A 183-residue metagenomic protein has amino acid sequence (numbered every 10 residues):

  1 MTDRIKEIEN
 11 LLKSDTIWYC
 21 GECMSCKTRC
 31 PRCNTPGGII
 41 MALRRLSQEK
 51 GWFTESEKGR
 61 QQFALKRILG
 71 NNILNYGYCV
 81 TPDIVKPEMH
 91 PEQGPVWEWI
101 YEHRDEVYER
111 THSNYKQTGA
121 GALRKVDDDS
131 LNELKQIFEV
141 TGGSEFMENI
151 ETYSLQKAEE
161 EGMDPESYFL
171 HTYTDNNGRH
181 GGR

Functional and structural regions predicted by a protein language model:
M1-T28, C33-W99, H103-R104, Y108 (+1 more regions): Ferredoxin-type iron-sulfur electron-transfer modules in oxidoreductases and energy-metabolism complexes
V96-R183: C-terminal, charged low-complexity interaction regions
